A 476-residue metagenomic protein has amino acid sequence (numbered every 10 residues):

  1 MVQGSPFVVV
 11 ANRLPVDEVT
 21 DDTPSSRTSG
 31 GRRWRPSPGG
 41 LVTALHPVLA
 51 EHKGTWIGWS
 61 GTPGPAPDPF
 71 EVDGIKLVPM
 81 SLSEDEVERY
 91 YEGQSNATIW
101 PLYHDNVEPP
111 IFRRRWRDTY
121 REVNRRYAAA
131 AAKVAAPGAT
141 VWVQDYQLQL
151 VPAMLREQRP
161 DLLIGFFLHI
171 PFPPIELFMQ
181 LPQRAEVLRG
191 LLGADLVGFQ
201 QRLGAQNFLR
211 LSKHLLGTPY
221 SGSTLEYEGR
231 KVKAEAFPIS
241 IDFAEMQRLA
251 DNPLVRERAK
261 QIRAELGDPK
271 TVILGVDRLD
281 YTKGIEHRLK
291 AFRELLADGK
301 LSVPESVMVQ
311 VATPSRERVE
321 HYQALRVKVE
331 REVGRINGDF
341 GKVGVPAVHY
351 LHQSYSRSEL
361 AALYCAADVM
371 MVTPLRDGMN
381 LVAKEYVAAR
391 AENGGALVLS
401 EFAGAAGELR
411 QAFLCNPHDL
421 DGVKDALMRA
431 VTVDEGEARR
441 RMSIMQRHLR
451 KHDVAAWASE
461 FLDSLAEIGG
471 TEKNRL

Functional and structural regions predicted by a protein language model:
M1-L476: Catalytic cores of carbohydrate-active enzymes across secretory and cytosolic contexts
